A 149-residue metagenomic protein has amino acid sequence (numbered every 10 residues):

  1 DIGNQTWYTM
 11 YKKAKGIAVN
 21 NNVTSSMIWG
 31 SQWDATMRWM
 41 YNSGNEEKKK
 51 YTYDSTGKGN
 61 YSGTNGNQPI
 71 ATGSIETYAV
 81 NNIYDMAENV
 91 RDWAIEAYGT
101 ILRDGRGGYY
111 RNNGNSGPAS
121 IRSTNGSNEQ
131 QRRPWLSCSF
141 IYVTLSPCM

Functional and structural regions predicted by a protein language model:
D1-D85: Short aromatic-cysteine micro-motif
N4-A18, T24, I28, T77 (+1 more regions): Disulfide-stabilized, aromatic/cysteine-rich ligand-recognition loop
W33, Y98-G99: Surface-exposed, flexible loop/turn segments at secondary-structure boundaries
A87-A97: Active-site-proximal beta-strands of protease catalytic cores
